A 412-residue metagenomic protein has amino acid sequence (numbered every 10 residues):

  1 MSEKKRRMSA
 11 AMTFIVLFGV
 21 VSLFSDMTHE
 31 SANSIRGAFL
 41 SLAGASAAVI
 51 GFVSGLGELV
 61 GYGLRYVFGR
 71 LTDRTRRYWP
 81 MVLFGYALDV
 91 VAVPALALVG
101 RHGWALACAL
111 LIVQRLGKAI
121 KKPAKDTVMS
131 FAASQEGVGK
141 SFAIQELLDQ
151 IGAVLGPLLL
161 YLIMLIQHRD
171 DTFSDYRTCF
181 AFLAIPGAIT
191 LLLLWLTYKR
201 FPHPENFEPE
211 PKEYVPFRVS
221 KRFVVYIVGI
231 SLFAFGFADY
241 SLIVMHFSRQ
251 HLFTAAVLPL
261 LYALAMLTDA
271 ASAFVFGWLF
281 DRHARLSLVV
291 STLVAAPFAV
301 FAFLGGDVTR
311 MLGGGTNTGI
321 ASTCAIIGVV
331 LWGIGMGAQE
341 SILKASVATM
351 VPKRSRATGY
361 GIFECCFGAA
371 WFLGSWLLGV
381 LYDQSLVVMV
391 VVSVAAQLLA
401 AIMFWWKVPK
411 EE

Functional and structural regions predicted by a protein language model:
S2-M12, K199-G229: Juxtamembrane intracellular "pre-TM" segments in multi-pass secondary transporters
K5-G61, V225-L261: Helix-loop boundary and gating motifs at the non-cytosolic
L23, A92, G103-K121, S231 (+1 more regions): Hydrophobic core of transmembrane alpha-helices in multi-pass small-molecule transporters, especially MFS/SLC-type
L64-R77, M164, S272-R285, Y382: Helix-to-loop junctions at the C-terminal end of transmembrane segments in multipass secondary transporters
A87-H102, V294-T318: C-terminal ends and interior cores of transmembrane alpha-helices in multi-pass membrane transporters/permeases
L110-D149: Cytoplasmic helix-loop-helix junction between adjacent transmembrane helices in 12-TM secondary transporters
A143-L160, E364-G374: Glycine-rich segments within core transmembrane alpha-helices of 12-TM secondary carriers
A184-N206, M403-V408: C-terminal membrane-cytosol helix-exit motif in multi-pass small-molecule transporters
